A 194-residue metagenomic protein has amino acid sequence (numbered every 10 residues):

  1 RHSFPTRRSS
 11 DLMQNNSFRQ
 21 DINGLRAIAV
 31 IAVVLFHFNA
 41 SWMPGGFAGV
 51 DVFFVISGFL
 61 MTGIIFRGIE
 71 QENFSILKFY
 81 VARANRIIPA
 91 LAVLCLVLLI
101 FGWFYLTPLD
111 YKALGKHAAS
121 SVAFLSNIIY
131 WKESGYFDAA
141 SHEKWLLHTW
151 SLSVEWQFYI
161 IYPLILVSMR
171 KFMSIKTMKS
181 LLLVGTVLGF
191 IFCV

Functional and structural regions predicted by a protein language model:
H2-S9: Short, small-residue-biased leader/transition segments that mark boundaries at the very start of proteins
S10-V194: Membrane-interface helix/loop caps of multi-pass membrane proteins
